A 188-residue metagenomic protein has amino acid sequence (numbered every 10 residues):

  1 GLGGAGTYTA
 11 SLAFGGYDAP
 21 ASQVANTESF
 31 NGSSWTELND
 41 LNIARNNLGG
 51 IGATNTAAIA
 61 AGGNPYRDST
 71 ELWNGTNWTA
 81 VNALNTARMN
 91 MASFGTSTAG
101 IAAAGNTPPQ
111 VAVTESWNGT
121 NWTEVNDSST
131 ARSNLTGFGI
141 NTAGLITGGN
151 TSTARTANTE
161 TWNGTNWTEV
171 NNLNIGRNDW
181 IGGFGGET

Functional and structural regions predicted by a protein language model:
G1-T188: Polar, enzyme-active/binding microenvironments
